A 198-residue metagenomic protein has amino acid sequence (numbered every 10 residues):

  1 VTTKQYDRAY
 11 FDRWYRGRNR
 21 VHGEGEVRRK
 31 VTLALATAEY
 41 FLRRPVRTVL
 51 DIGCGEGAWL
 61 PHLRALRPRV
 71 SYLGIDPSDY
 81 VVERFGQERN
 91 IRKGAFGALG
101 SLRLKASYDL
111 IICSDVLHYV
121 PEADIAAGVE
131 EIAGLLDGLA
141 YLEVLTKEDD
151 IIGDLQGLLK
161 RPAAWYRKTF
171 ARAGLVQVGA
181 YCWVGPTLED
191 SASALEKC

Functional and structural regions predicted by a protein language model:
V1-L104, V120-C198: Class I (Rossmann-like) S-adenosyl-L-methionine-dependent methyltransferase catalytic domain, capturing the SAM-binding
I112: A conserved beta-strand element that flanks and buttresses the S-adenosyl-L-methionine
D115-Y119: Short catalytic micro-motifs in class I SAM-dependent methyltransferases
